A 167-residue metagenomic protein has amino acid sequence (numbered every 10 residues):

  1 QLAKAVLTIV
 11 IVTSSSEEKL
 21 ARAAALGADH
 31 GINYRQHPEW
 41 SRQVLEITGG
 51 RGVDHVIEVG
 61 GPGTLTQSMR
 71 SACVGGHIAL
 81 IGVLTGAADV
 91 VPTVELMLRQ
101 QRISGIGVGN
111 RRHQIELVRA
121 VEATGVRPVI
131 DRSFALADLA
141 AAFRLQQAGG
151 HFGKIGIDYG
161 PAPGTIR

Functional and structural regions predicted by a protein language model:
Q1-H37: Mid-domain Rossmann-like dinucleotide-binding core that forms the NAD(H)/NADP(H) cofactor-binding site
S14-R22, A87-T93, H113-I115: Short, glycine/polar-rich helix-capping loops at beta-to-alpha or helix-loop-helix junctions that flank or form
Q36, G60-G61, G82-V83: Short glycine-/small-residue-rich Rossmann-like dinucleotide-binding loops
P38-G50: Short amphipathic alpha-helix with an adjacent loop that forms part of the alpha/beta core around
D54-I57: N-terminal Rossmann-like NAD(P) cofactor-binding module of classical short-chain dehydrogenase/reductase
G63-C73: Rossmann-fold NAD(P) dinucleotide-binding segment
T66, R111-R167: C-terminal hydrophobic helical "lid"/dimerization subdomain of Rossmann-like NAD(P)H-dependent oxidoreductases
V74-I81, V90-R132: Rossmann-fold dehydrogenase core element
